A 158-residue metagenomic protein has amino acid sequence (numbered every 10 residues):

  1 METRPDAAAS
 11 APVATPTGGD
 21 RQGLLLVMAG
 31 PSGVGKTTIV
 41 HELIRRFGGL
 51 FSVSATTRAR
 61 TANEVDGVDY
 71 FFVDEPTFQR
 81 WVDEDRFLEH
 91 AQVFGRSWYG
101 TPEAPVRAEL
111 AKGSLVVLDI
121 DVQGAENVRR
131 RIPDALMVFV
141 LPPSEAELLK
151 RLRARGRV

Functional and structural regions predicted by a protein language model:
M1-L25: Extreme N-terminal, non-catalytic leader segments that precede Walker-type/kinase nucleotide-binding cores
A29-P31: P-loop (Walker A) phosphate-binding loop of NTP-binding proteins
K36: Conserved lysine of the Walker
I39-V40: Post-Walker A alpha-helix
I44-V53: Post-Walker A helix-loop "phosphate-sensing" segment adjacent to the P-loop in P-loop NTPases
S54-V116, E126: ATP-dependent small-molecule kinase phosphotransfer cores that center on conserved nucleotide phosphate-binding segments
E84-L88, R151-V158: Conserved AAA+ ATPase "sensor/coupling" helix adjacent to the nucleotide-binding pocket
V116-D121, R131-R153: Conserved phosphate-donor/acceptor-positioning beta-strand/loop module used by diverse small-molecule
